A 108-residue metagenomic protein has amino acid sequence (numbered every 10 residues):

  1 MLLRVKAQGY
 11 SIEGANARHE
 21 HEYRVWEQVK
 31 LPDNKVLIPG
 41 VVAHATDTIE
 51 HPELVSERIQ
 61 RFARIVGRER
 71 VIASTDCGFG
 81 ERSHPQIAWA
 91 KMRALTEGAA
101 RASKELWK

Functional and structural regions predicted by a protein language model:
M1-K108: Domain-level signal for soluble alpha/beta catalytic cores
